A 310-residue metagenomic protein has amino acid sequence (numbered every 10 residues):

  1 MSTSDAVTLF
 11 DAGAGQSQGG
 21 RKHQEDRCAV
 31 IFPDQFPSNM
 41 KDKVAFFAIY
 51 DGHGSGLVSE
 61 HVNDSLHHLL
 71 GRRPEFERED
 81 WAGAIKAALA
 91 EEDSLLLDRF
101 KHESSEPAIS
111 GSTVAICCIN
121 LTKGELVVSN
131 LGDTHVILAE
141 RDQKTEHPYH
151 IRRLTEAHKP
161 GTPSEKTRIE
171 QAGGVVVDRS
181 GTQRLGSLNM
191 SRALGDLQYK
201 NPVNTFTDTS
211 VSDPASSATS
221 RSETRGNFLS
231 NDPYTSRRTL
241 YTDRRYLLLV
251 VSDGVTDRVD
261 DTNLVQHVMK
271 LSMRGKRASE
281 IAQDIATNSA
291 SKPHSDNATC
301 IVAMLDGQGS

Functional and structural regions predicted by a protein language model:
M1-S310: PP2C/PPM-type serine/threonine phosphatase catalytic domain
